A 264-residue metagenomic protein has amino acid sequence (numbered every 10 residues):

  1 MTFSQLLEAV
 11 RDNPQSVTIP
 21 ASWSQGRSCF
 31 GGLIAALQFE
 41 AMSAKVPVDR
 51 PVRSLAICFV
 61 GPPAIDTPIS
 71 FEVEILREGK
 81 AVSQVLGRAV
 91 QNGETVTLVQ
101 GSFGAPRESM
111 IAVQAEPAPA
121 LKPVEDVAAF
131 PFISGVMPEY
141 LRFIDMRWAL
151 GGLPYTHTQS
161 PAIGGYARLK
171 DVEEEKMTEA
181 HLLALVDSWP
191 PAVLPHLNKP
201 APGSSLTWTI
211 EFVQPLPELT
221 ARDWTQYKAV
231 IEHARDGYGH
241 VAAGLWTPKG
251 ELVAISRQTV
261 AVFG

Functional and structural regions predicted by a protein language model:
M1-G264: Terminal targeting signals and extreme-terminal segments of soluble enzymes
